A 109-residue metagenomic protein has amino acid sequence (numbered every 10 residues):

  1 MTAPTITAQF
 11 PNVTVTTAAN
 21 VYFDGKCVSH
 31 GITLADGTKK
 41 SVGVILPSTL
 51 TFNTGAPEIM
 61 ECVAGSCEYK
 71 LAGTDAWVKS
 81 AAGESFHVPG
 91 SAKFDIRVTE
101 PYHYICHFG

Functional and structural regions predicted by a protein language model:
M1-T38: A short, N-terminal "cap"/entry segment at the start of jelly-roll beta-barrel domains of the cupin/DSBH fold
F23, L50-F52, Y69: Short loop/turn motifs at secondary-structure junctions and domain boundaries
G31, I59, S85, D95: Short, surface-exposed charged micro-motifs
T33-G55, S85-G90: Conserved short histidine dyad/triad with adjacent acidic residue
L34-D36, Y69-G73, F108: Short acidic, glycine-rich loop/turn motifs
T54-Y69: Short, conserved beta-strand element in jelly-roll/cupin
T74-F94: Short acidic-glycine-tyrosine-enriched beta hairpin
P89-G109: Ligand-binding loop in jelly-roll beta-barrel domains
